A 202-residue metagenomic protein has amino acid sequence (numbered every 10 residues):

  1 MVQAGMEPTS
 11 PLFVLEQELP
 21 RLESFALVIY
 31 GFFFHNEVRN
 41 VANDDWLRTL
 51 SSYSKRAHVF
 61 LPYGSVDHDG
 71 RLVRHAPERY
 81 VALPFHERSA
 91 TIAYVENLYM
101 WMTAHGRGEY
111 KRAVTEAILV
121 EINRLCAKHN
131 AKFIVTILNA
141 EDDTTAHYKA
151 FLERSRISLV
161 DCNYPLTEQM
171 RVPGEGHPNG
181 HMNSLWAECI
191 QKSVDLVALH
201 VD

Functional and structural regions predicted by a protein language model:
M1-Y30, F34: Membrane-embedded segments
P8, L12, R112, E116 (+1 more regions): Short, amphipathic alpha-helical "lid/cap" segments that border enzyme active or binding sites
E16, P20, R124-A127, Q191 (+1 more regions): Sec-exported extracytoplasmic/periplasmic mature domains
R21-F25, H129-A131, V197: Glycine-rich phosphate-binding loop signature in dinucleotide/nucleotide-binding domains
L27-D44, Q191-S193, V197-D202: Extended, charge-rich low-complexity interaction segments
F33-I157, Y164-P173: Serine-dependent acyl-ester chemistry module
G174-D202: Histidine-centered active-site loop/cap adjacent to the catalytic His in serine esterases/O-acetyl transfer systems
